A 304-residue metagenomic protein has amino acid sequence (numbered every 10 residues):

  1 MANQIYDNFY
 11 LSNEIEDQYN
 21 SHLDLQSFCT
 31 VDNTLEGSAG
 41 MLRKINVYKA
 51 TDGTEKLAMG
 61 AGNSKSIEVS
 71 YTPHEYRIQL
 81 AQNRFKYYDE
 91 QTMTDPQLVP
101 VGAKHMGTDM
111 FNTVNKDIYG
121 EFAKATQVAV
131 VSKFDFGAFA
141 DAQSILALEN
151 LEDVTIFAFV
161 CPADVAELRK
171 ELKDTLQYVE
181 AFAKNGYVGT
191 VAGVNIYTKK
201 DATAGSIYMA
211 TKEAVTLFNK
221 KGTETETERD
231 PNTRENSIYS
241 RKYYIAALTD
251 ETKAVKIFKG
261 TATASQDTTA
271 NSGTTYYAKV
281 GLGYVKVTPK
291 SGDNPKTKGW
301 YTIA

Functional and structural regions predicted by a protein language model:
M1-T72, V215-L217, K221, N232: N-terminal "assembly arms/tails" that initiate or stabilize quaternary assembly in self-assembling proteins
Y76-E90: Extended, low-charge hydrophobic alpha-helical regions
K86-D153, K256-T263: Alpha-helical scaffold segments that mediate packing/assembly in large oligomeric complexes
G137-A140, S144-N232, K242, A264: Extended oligomerization regions of viral-like shell subunits
E228-T263: Extended, compositionally biased alpha-helical segments that mediate assembly or anchoring
G260-S272: Low-complexity, Pro/Thr/Ser/Gly/Ala-rich linker/spacer regions in secreted, extracellular modular proteins
Y276-K279: A short beta-strand micro-motif
L282-I303: Short, surface-exposed terminal/edge motifs of secreted or surface/virion proteins that either
